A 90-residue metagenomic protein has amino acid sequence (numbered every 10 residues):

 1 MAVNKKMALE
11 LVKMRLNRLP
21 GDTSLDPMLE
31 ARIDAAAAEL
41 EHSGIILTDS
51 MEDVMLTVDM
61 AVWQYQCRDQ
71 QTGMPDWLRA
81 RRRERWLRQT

Functional and structural regions predicted by a protein language model:
M1-D53, R85-T90: Conserved short "hinge" loops at termini or chain/domain junctions
A2, C67-T90: Protruding loop/beta-arch "assembly-hinge" segments enriched in small, turn-prone residues
L40-L47, Q64-T72: Amphipathic alpha-helical interaction segments
D53-M55, A80: Short alpha-helical linear motifs
M55-C67: Short, hydrophobic/amphipathic alpha-helical patches that form generic packing surfaces within helical domains
